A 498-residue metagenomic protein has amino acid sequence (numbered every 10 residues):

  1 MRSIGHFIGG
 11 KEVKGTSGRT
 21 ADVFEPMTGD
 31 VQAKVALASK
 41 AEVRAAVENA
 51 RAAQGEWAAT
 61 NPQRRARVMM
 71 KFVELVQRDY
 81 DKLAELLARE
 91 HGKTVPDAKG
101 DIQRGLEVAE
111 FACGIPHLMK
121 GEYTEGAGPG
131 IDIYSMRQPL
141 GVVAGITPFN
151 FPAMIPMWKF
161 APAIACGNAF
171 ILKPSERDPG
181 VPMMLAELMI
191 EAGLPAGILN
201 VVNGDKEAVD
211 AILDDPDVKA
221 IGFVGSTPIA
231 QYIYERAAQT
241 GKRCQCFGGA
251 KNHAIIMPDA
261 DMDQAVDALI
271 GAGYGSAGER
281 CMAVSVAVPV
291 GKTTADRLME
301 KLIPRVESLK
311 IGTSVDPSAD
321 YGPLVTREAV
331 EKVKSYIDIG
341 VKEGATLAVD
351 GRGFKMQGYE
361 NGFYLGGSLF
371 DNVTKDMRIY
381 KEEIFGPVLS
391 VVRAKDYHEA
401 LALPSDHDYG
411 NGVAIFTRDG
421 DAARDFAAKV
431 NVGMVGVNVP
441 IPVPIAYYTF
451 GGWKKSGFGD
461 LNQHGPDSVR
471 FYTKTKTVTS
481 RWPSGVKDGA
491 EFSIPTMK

Functional and structural regions predicted by a protein language model:
M1-T28: Hydrophobic face of amphipathic alpha-helices that form TPR/SEL1-like repeat modules and related alpha-solenoid
T28-K34, V218, I255, K310-I311 (+4 more regions): Conserved C-terminal structural/oligomerization subdomain of aldehyde/semialdehyde dehydrogenase
G29, R65, L87, A109 (+9 more regions): Residue-level signal for inorganic ion chemistry
Q32-M119, G130: Glycine-rich loop-to-alpha-helix module at the N-terminal edge of alpha/beta enzyme cores
Q54, A58, V73-Y80, A84 (+18 more regions): Structural signal for hydrophobic packing residues in well-ordered secondary-structure cores of soluble enzyme domains
K71, G130-D132, G351-G358, P440: Short, solvent-exposed loop/turn elements at beta->coil junctions and helix N-caps that rim active or binding pockets
G121-V266, A394, G459: Rossmann-like NAD(P) dinucleotide-binding subdomain of oxidoreductase/dehydrogenase enzymes
P228-T374, D396, L403, V437 (+2 more regions): ALDH superfamily catalytic-core signature
